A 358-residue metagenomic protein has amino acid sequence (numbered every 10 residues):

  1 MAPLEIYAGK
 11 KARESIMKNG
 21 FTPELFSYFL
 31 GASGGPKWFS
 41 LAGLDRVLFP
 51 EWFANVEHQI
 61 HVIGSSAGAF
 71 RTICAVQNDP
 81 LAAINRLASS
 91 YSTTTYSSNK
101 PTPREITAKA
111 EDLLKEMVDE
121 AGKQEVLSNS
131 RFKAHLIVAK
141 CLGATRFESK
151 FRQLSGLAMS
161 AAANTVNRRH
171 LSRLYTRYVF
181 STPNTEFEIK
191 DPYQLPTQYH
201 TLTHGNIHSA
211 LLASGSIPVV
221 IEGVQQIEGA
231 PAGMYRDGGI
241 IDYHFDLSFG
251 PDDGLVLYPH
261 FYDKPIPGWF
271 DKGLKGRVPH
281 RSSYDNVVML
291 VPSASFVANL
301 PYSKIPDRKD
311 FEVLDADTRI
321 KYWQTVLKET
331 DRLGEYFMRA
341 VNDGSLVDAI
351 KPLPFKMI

Functional and structural regions predicted by a protein language model:
M1-H61, C74-I358: Patatin-like phospholipase
S66: Catalytic nucleophile serine of serine hydrolases, specifically the conserved "nucleophile elbow" pentapeptide
